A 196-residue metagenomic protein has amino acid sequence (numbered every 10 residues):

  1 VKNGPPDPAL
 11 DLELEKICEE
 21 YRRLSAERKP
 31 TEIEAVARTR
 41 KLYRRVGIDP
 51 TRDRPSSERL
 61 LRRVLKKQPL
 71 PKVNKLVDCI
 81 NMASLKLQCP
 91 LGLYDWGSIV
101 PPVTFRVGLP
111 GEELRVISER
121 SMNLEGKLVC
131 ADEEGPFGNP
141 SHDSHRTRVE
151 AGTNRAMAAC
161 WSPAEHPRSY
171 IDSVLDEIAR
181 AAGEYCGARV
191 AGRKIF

Functional and structural regions predicted by a protein language model:
V1-F196: Phosphate-rich ligand and nucleic-acid binding surfaces
